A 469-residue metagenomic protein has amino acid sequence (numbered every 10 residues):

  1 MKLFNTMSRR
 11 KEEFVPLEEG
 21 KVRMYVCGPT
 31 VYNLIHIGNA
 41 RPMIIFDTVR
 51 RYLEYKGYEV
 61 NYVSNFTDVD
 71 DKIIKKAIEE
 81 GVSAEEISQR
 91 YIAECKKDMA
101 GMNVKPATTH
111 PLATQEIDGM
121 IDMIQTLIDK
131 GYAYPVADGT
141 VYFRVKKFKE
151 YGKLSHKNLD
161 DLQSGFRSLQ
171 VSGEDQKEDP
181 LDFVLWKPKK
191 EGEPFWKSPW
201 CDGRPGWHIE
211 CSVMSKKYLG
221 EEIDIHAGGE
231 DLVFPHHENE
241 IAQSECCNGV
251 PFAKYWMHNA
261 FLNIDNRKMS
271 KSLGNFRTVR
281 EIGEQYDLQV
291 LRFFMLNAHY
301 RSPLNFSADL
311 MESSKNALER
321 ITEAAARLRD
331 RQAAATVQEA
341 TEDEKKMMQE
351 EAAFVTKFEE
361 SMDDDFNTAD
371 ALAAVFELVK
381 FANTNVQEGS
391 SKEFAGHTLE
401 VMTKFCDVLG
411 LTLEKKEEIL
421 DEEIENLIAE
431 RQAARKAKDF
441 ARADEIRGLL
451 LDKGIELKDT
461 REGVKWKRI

Functional and structural regions predicted by a protein language model:
M1-Y32, D47, G119-R329: Alpha-helical recognition segments enriched in aromatics with Gly/Pro capping that present substrate-recognition
S8-E13, L17-K105, E462, W466: N-terminal, positively charged nucleic-acid-binding surface of large information/translation enzymes
E54, A100, I128-D129, M257 (+1 more regions): Alpha-helix C-terminal capping/helix-coil junction sites
Y58, Y132, I455: Short phosphate-binding/catalytic loops that engage adenosine nucleotides
F66-D70, I92-C95, K105-M120, D138-K147: Short, glycine/charge-rich beta-strand/loop segments that flank catalytic centers and engage negatively charged groups
I78-A84, T108-T114, G229: The substrate-binding groove and active-site-proximal loops of carbohydrate-active enzymes, especially glycoside
P106, V136-D138, D459-G463: Short Gly/Ser/Thr- and Asp/Glu-enriched loop/turn motifs at secondary-structure junctions
K268, N275-I469: Structural preference for alpha-helix termini/caps and helix-kink/transition segments
